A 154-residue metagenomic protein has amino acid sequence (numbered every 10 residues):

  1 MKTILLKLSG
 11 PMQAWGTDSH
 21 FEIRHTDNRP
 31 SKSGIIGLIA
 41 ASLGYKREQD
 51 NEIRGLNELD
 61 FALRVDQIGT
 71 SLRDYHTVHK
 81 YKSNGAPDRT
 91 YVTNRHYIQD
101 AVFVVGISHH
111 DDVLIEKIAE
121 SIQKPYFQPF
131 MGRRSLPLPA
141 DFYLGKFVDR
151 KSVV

Functional and structural regions predicted by a protein language model:
K2, T17-S83: Glycine/small-residue-rich interface belts in oligomeric ring/scaffold proteins and their assembly partners
T3-L8, G145: Short amphipathic
L5-K7, A62, V104-G106: Beta-strand secondary-structure signal
L8-A14: Short polar catalytic/cofactor-binding loops
P11, K46-E48, R89-Y91: Short secondary-structure boundary micro-motifs
W15-G16, E116: Short helix/loop capping segments that flank catalytic or ligand/cofactor-binding pockets
D66-V154: Internal, well-folded beta-alpha domain core
